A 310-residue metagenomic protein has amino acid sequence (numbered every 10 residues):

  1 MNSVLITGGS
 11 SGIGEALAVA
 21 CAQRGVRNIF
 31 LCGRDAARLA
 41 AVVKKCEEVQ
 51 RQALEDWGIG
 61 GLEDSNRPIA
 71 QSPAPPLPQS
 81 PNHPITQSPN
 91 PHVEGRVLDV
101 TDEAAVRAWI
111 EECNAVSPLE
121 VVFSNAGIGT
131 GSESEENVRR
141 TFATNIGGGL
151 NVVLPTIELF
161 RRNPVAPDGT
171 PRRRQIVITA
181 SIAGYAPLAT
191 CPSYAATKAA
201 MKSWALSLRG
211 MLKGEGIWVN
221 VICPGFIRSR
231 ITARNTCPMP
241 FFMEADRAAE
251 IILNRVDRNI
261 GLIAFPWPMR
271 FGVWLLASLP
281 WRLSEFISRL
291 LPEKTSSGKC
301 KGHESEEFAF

Functional and structural regions predicted by a protein language model:
S10-S11: Conserved glycine-rich cofactor-binding loop
V26-V42: Conserved glycine-rich Rossmann-like NAD(P)H-binding loop of the short-chain dehydrogenase/reductase
N125-T130: Conserved NAD(P)H cofactor-binding loop of Rossmann-fold oxidoreductase domains
S132-A143: Short alpha-helical oligomerization interface
V153, T197: Active-site helix of classical SDR
S181: Residue(s) in the substrate-gating loop at a strand-loop-helix junction that position the organic substrate next
V221, C237-W274: C-terminal helical subdomain
